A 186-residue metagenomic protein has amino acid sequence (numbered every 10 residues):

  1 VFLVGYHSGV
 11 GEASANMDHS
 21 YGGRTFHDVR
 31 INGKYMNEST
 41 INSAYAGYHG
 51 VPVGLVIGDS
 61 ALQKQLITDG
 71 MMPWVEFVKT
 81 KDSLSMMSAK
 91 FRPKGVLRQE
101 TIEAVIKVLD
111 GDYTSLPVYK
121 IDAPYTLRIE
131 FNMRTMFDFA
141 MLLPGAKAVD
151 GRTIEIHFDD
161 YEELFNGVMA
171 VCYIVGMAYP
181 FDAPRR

Functional and structural regions predicted by a protein language model:
V1-M36: Replace "Mg2+/Mn2+-dependent" with "divalent metal-dependent
G5-E12, M36-P52, A178-R186: Charged, low-complexity, helix/coiled-coil-prone segments
M17-S20, D69-W74, P144-K147: Short, solvent-exposed amphipathic alpha-helical segments in soluble enzyme and RNA/protein-processing domains
I31-A140: Glycine-rich, Lys/Arg-enriched anion-binding loops that position phosphate/diphosphate groups for phosphoryl
E100-R186: C-terminal accessory domains and tails appended to enzymatic cores
